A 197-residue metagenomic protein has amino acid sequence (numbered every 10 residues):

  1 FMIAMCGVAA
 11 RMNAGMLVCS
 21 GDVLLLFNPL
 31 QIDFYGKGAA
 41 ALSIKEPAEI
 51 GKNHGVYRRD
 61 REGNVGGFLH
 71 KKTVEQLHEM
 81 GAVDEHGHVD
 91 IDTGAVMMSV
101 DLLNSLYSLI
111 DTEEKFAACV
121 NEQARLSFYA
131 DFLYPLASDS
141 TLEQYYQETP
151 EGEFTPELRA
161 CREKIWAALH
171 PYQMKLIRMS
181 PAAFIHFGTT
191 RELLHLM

Functional and structural regions predicted by a protein language model:
F1-M197: Unchanged
